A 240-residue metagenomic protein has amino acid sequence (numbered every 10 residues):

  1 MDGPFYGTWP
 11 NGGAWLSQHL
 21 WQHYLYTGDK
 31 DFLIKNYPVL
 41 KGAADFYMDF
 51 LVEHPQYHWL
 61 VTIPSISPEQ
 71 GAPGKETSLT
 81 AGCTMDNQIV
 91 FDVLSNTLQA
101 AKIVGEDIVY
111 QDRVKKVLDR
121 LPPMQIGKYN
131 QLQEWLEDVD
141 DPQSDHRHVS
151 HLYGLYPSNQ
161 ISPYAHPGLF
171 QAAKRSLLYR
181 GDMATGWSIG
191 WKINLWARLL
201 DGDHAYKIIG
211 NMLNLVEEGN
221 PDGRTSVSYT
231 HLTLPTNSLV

Functional and structural regions predicted by a protein language model:
M1-F5, W59-L79, V93-L94, V104-G186 (+1 more regions): Extended glycan-interaction surfaces of carbohydrate-active proteins
M1-L33, P38, M48-R113: The feature captures the catalytic groove of carbohydrate-active enzymes
A14, H19-D29, L152-I161, I189-L199: Alpha-helical support elements that line or immediately flank enzyme active sites and cofactor-binding pockets
L33-P38, A172-K174, W187-G190: Alpha-helical scaffolds flanking conserved acidic
G42: Catalytic-core region of carbohydrate-active enzymes that cleave or remodel glycosidic bonds
T230-T236: Conserved small/polar residues in nucleotide/adenosyl-binding loops
